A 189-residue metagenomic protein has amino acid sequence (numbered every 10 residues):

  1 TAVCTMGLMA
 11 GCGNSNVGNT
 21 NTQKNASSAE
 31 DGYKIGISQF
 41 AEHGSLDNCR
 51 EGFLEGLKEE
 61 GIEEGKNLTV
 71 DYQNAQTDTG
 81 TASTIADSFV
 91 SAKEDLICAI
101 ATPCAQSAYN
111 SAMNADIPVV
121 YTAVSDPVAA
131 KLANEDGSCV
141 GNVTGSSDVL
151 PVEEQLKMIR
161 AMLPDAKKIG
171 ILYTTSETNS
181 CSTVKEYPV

Functional and structural regions predicted by a protein language model:
T1-G7: Bacterial N-terminal signal peptides
L8-E30: Bacterial lipoprotein signal-peptidase II cleavage site
K34-E60, D71-G80, S176-S180: Extracytoplasmic "Venus flytrap"
I35, F53, T144-V189: An alpha-beta-alpha
S45, C49-G56, T81-I85, K93 (+5 more regions): Stable alpha-helical elements in mature extracytoplasmic
G61-A82, N142-V143, P188-V189: Short beta-strand elements in bilobed, periplasmic/extracellular small-molecule ligand-binding domains
D71, A75-N134: Beta-alpha junction/loop-to-helix N-cap segments that form part of ligand/metal-binding clefts
D136-S146: Rossmann-fold dehydrogenase core element
